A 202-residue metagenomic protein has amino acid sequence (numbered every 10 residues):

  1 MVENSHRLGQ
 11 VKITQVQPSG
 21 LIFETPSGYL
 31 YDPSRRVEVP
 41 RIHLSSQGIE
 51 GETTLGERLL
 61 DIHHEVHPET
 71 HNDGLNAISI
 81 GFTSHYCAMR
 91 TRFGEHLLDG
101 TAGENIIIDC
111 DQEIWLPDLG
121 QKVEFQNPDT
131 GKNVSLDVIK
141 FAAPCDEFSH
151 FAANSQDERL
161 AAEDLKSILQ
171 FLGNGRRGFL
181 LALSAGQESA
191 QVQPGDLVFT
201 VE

Functional and structural regions predicted by a protein language model:
M1-L136, E147: Electropositive, beta-rich accessory/interaction domains or terminal extensions that provide binding surfaces
G100, P117, A190-Q193, V198: Short, well-ordered loop/turn sites that connect or cap secondary structure elements
W115-S189: Glycine-rich active-site loops that engage anionic ligands at enzyme catalytic sites
E124, V198-F199: Hydrophobic beta-strand signal
